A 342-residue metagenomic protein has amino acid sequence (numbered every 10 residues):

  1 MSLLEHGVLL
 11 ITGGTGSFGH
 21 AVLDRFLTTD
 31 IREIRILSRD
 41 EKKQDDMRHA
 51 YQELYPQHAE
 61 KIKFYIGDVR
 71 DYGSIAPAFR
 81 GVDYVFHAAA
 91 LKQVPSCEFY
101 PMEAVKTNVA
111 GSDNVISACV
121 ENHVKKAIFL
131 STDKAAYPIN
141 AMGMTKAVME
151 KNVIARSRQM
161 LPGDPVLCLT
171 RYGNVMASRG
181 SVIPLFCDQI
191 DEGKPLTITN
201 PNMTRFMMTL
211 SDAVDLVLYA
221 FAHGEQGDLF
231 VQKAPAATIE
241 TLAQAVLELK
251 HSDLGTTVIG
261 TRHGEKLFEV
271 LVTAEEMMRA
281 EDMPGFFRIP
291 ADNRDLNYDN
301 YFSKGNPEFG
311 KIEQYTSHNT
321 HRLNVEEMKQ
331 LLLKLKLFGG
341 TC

Functional and structural regions predicted by a protein language model:
V8-T29: N-terminal Rossmann NAD(P)H-binding glycine-rich loop of SDR-like oxidoreductase domains
T12, F79-A88, F129: Rossmann-fold scaffold of SDR-type NAD(P)-dependent oxidoreductases
I31-K43: Conserved glycine-rich Rossmann-like NAD(P)H-binding loop of the short-chain dehydrogenase/reductase
S38, Y65-I66, K106, N200 (+1 more regions): Conserved residues in the N-terminal Rossmann fold of short-chain dehydrogenase/reductase
K63-Y84: Conserved Rossmann-fold cofactor-binding substructure of NAD(P)-dependent oxidoreductases
F64, A104, A127, L167-T170: Hydrophobic/aromatic anchor residues within beta-strands of the central parallel beta-sheet of Rossmann-like
H87, L91-A147, A155: Conserved Rossmann-fold NAD(P)-dependent oxidoreductase catalytic core, especially the SDR/UDP-sugar
K151, A155-C342: Strand-loop microenvironment adjacent to phosphate/nucleotide-handling motifs in alpha/beta enzyme folds
